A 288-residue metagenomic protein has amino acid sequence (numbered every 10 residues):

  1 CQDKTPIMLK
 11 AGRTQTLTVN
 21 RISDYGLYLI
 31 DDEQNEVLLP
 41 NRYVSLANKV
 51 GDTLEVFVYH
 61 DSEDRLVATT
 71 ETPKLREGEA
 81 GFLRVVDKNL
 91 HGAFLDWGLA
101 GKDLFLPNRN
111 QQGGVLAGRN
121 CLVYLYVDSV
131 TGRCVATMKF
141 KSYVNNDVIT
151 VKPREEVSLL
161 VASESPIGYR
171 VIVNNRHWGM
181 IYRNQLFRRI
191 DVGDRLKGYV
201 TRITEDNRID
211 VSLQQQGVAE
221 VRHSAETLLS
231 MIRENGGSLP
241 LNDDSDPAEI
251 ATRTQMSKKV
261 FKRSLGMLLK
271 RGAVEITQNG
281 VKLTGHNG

Functional and structural regions predicted by a protein language model:
C1-G288: Single-stranded RNA-binding regions, centering on S1/OB-family and related RNA-binding modules
